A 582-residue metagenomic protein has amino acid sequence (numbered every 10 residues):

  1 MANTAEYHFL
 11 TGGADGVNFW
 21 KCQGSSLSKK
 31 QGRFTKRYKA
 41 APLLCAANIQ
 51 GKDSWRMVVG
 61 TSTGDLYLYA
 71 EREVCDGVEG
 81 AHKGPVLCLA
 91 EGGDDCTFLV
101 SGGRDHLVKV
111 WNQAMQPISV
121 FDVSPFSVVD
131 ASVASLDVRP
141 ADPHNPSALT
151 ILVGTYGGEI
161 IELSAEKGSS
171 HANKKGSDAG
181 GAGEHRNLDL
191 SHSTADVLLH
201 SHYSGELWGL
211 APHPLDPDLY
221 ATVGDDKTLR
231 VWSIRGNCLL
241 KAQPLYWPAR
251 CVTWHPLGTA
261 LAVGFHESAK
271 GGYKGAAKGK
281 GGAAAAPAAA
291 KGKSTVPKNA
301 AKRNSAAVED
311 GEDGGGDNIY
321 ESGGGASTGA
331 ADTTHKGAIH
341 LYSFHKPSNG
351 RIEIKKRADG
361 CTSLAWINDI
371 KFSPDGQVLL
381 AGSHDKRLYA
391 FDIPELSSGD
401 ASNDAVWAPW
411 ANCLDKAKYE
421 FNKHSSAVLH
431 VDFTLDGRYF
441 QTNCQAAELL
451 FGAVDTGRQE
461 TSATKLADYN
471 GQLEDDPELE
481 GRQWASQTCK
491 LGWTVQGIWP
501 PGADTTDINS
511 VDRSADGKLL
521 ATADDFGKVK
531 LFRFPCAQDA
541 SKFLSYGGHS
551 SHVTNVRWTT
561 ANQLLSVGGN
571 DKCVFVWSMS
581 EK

Functional and structural regions predicted by a protein language model:
M1-G282, K291-K293, K298, K302 (+3 more regions): WD40-repeat beta-propeller superdomains and closely related acidic/aromatic-rich repeat-like regions
